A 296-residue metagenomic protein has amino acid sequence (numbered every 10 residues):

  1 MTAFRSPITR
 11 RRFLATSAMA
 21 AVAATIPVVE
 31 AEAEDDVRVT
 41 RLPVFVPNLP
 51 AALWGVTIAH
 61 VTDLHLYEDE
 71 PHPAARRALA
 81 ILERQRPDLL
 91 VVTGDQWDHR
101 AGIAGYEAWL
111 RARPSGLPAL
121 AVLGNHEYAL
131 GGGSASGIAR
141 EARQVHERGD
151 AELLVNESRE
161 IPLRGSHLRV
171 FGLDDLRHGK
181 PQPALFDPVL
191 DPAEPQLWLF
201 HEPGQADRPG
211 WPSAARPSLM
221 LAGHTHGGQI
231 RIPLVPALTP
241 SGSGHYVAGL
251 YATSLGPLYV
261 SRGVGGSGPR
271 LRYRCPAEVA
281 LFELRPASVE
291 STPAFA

Functional and structural regions predicted by a protein language model:
M1-A21: N-terminal secretory signal peptides and thylakoid transit peptides that target proteins across membranes
A23-W109: N-terminal active-site segment of His-dependent metallophosphoesterases
V46-A59, R159-V170, P195, A252-P257: Beta-strand-turn-beta hairpins that frame and shape the catalytic cleft of phosphate-ester-processing enzymes
I58-A74, W97-R100, Y128-G137, L234-S243 (+1 more regions): Acidic/histidine-rich helix-loop elements that form or flank divalent-metal/phosphate-binding sites at the catalytic
V61-T62, L90-D95, A119-N125, L154-N156 (+3 more regions): Active-site neighborhood of phospho(di)ester-bond hydrolases with catalytic His/Asp-centered motifs
E70-P162: Core catalytic region of metal-dependent phosphoesterases/phosphodiesterases, especially metallo-beta-lactamase-like
G131-A151, E157-S158, L163-R208, R272: Binuclear metal-dependent hydrolase catalytic cores centered on His/Asp/Glu-rich metal-binding motifs
P203-A280, S288-V289: Conserved beta-sheet core of the metallophosphoesterase superfamily
